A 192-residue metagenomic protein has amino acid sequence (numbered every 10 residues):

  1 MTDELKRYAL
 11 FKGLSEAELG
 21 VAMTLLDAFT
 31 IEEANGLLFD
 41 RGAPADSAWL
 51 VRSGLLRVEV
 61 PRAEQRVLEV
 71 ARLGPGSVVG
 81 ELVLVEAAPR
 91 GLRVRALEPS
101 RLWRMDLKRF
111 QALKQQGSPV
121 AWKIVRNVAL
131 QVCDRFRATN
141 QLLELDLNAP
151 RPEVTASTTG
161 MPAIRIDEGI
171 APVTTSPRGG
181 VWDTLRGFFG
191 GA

Functional and structural regions predicted by a protein language model:
E4, M23-T24, V70-R126: Cyclic-nucleotide recognition modules
K6-P61: Regulatory nucleotide-sensing modules
A43, A63-E64, A87, P99: Short strand-connecting beta-turns/loops that link adjacent beta-strands
S47, V51-R52, R57-V85: Helix-adjacent hinge/juxtasegments
A112-I166: A contiguous, mid-protein "functional segment" used to position or interact with cofactors/ions or partner subunits
D146-A192: Phosphate-/nucleic-acid-contacting segments
